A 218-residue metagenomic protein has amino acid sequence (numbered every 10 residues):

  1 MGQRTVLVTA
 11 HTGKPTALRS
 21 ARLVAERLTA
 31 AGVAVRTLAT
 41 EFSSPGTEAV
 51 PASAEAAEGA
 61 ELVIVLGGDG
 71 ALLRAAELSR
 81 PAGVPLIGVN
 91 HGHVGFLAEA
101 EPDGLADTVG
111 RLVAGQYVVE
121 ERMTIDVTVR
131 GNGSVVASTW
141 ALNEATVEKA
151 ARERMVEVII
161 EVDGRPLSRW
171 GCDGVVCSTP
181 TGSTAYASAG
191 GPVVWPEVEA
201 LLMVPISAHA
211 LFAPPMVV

Functional and structural regions predicted by a protein language model:
M1-L62, P102-E120, V129-T139: ATP/NTP phosphate-donor binding region
L7, L66, P205-S207: Compact, glycine-rich, soluble single-domain proteins
G13, D69-A71, V94, T181: Short glycine-rich anion-binding loops that position phosphate/pyrophosphate groups of nucleotides and phosphorylated
A17-L18, G70-A76, S183-A189: Short glycine/serine/threonine-rich phosphate/pyrophosphate-binding segments that cradle anionic phosphate groups
A34, G83-P85, L202: Proline-centered loop/turn at the N-terminus of a beta-strand
S79-G92: Gly/Ser-rich helix-loop-strand patches that form or flank binding pockets for ribonucleotide-derived cofactors
V94-D173: Catalytic core of DAGKc-family lipid kinases
R165-A213: Gly/Ser/Thr-rich active-site loops/lids in small-molecule metabolic enzymes that frequently grip phosphoryl groups
